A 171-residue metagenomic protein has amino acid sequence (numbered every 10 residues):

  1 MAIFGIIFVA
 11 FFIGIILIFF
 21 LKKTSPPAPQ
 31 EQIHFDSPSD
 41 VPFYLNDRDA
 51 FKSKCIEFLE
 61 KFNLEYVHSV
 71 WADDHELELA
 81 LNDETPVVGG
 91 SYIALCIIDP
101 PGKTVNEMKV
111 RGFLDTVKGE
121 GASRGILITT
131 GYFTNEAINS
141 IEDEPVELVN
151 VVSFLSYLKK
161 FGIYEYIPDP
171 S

Functional and structural regions predicted by a protein language model:
M1-H75, A80-S171: Mixed-charge (Asp/Glu-Lys/Arg
